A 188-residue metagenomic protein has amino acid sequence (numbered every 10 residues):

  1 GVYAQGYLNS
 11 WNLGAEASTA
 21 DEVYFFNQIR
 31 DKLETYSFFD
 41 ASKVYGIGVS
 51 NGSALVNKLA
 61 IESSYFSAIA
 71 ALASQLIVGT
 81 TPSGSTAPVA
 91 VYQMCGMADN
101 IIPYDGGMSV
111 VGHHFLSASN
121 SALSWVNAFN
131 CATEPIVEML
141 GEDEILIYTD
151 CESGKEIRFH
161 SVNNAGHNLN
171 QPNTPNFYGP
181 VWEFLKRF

Functional and structural regions predicted by a protein language model:
G1-Y45, V49, A54-K58, T174-P175: Serine-hydrolase catalytic machinery in alpha/beta-hydrolase-like enzymes
Q5, I47, A70-A73, Y92-C95 (+1 more regions): Alpha/beta-hydrolase-fold catalytic nucleophile elbow
N12-A15, N57-K58, T80-T86, P103-G107 (+1 more regions): Short, solvent-exposed loop/turn and secondary-structure capping segments
I29-Y36, K58-S63, L72, S124-C131 (+1 more regions): Structured segments of extracytoplasmic/periplasmic soluble domains in secreted or envelope-associated proteins
E34-V89, N100: Primarily recognizes the serine-hydrolase "nucleophile elbow" in alpha/beta-hydrolase and SGNH/GDSL folds
A90-M94, L116-S117, V126-F188: C-terminal catalytic histidine-bearing segment of alpha/beta-hydrolase fold enzymes
D99-I102, H167-L169: Acidic catalytic loop of the alpha/beta-hydrolase fold
Y104-L116: Short, flexible/disordered intra-domain loops and linkers
